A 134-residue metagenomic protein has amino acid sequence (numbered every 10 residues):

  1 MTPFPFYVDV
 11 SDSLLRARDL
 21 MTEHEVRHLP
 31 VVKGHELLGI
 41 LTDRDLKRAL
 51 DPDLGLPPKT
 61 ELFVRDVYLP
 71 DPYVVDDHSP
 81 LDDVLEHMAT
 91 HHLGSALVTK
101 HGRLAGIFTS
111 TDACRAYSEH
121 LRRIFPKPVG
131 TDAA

Functional and structural regions predicted by a protein language model:
M1-F4, T42-A89, L104, T109-A134: Tandem CBS (Bateman) regulatory domains
Y7-E25, V32-K33, V74-H92, V98-K100 (+2 more regions): The conserved cystathionine-beta-synthase
V32, L37-L38, K47, T99 (+1 more regions): Short hydrophobic beta-strand segments in globular cytosolic domains
G39, G94-S95: Glycine-centered small-residue hotspots that permit tight backbone geometry or close packing
